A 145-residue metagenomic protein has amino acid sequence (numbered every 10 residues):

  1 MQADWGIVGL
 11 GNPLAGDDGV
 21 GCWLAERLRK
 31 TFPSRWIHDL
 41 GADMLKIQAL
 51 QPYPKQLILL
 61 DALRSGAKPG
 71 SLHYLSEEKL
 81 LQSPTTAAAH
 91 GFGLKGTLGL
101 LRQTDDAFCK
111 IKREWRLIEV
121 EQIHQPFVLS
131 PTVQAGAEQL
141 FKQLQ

Functional and structural regions predicted by a protein language model:
M1-Q122, F127-E138, Q143-Q145: N-terminal catalytic or cofactor-binding beta/alpha core of small enzyme domains
